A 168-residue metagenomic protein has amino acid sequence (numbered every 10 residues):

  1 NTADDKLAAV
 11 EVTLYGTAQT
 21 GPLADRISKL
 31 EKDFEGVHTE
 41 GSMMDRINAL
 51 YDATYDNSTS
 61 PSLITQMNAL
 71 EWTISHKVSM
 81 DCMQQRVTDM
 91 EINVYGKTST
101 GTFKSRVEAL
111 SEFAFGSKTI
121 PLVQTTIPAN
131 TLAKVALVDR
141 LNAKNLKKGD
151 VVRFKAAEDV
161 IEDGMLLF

Functional and structural regions predicted by a protein language model:
N1-F115: Alpha-helical, heptad-rich or low-complexity scaffold/stalk segments that mediate oligomerization or tethering
G16, V37, K77, K97 (+3 more regions): Short beta-strands and strand-coil junctions in structured, solvent-facing domains, enriched
D25, L122, P128-L132, K147-V151: Extracytoplasmic
L30, M90, I127-N130, L137 (+2 more regions): Buried hydrophobic packing residues in well-ordered domains
G116-V123: Short boundary/loop segments of OB/S1/cold-shock single-stranded nucleic-acid-binding domains
K134-V135, A143-F168: Structural recognition of beta-strand segments within beta-rich domains
